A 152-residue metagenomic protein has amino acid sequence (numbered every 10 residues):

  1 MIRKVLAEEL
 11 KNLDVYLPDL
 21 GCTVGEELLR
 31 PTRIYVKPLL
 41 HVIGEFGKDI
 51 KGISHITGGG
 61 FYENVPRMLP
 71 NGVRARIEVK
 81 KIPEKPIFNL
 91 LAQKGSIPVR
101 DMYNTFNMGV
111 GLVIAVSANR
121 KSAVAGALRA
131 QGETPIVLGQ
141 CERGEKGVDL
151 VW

Functional and structural regions predicted by a protein language model:
M1-E8: Buried, small/hydrophobic-residue-enriched core segments of structured protein domains
E8, N12-L29, R33-W152: Glycine-/charge-enriched secondary-structure boundary and capping motifs
